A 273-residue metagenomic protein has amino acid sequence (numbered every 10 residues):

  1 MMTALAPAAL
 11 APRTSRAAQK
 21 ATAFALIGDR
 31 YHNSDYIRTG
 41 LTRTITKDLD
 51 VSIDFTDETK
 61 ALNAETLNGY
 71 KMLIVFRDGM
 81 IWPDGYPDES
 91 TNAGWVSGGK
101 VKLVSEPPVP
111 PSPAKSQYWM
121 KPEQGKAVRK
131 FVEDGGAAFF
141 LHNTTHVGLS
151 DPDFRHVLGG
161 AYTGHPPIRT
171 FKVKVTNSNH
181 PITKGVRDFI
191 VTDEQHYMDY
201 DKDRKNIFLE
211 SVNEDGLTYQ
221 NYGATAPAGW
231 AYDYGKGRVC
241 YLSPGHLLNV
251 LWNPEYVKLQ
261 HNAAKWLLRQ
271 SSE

Functional and structural regions predicted by a protein language model:
M1-R16: N-terminal export signals
R16-M72, F76-G79, S272: Aromatic-Pro/Gly-enriched surface loop or interdomain linker that acts as a lid/target-recognition segment
A18-A21, T46-K47, V51, G94-V96 (+2 more regions): Extracellular ligand-binding/catalytic regions of CAZymes and related secreted enzymes and adhesion modules
T22-I27, L67-G148, K236: Short alpha-beta junction capping motif
D29-H32, T59-A61, G79-W82, A138 (+3 more regions): Solvent-exposed loop/turn segments at secondary-structure junctions within structured extracellular/periplasmic domains
R38, T42, G125-R129, D151: Extracytoplasmic/secreted envelope proteins and their assembly/folding machinery, especially bacterial periplasmic
T46, L149-R238, S243: Catalytic beta-strand/loop cores that center a nucleophilic Ser/Cys/Thr and support acyl-enzyme chemistry
E58-L62, K126, G223-G229: Alpha-helical scaffolding within the catalytic cores of extracellular/periplasmic polymer-degrading hydrolases
